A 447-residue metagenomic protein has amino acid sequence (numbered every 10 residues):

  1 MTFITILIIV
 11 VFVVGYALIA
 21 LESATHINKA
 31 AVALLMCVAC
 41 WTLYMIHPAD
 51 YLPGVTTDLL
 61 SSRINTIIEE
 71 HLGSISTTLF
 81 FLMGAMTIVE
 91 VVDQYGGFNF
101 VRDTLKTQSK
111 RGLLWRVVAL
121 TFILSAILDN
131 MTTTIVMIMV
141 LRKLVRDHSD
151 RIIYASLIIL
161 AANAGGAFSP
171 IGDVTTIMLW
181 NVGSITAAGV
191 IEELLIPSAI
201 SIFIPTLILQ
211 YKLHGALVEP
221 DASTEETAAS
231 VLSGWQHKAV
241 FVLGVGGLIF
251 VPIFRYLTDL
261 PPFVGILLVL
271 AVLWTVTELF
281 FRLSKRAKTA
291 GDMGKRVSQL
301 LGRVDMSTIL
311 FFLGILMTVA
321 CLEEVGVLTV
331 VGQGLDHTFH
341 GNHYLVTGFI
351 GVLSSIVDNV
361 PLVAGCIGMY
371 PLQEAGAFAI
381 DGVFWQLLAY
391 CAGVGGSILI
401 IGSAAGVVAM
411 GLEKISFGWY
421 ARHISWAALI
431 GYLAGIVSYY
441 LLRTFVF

Functional and structural regions predicted by a protein language model:
M1-I4, A24-I27, T56-S76, A187-I196 (+5 more regions): Interfacial loop-to-helix junctions that mark the boundaries of transmembrane helices in multi-pass membrane
I4-L7, D147-I152, F168-S169, M178-L179 (+3 more regions): Juxtamembrane and boundary regions of transmembrane helices in multi-pass small-molecule transporters and channels
I6-G15, H26-D58, I75-T87, H237-G247 (+2 more regions): Hydrophobic mid-bilayer segments of alpha-helices in multi-pass membrane transport proteins, especially secondary
I6-I9, L34-L35, L79, L114-A119 (+9 more regions): Hydrophobic alpha-helical transmembrane segments
C40-D50, L72-G73, L124-A161, G165 (+2 more regions): Membrane-interfacial helix-loop connectors
L43-E70, M86-D103, I123-I135, C321 (+1 more regions): Transmembrane alpha-helix boundary signature
G73, Y95, R102-T104, V117 (+2 more regions): Transmembrane helical segments that form the transport core of multi-pass membrane transport proteins
G73-M83, G189-P205, T258, P262-A271 (+1 more regions): Alpha-helical transmembrane segments
